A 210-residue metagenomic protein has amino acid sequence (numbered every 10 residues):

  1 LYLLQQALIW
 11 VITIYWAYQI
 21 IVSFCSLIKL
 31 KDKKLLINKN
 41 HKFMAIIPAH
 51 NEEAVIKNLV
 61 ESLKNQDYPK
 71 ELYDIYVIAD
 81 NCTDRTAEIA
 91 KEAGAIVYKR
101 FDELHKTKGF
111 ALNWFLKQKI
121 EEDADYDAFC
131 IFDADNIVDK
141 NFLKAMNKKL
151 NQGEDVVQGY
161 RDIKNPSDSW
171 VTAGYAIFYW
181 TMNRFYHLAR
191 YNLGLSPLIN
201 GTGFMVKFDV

Functional and structural regions predicted by a protein language model:
L1-K39, L193: N-terminal membrane-anchoring/stem segments of glycan-assembly enzymes
H41-M44, D74: Cell-envelope/extracellular polymer assembly enzymes that use nucleotide-activated donors
K57, D84-K91, K99, N141: Acidic helix N-cap motif at the loop->helix transition within catalytic regions of sugar-transfer enzymes
E61-L72: Short, acidic, metal-binding catalytic loop of nucleotide-sugar glycosyltransferases
A79-A87, D102-L104, I137: A conserved acidic beta->alpha catalytic loop
R85, F132-K149: Acidic donor-binding/catalytic loop of UDP-sugar-dependent glycosyltransferases, especially processive GT2
K99-E122, A145-V210: Long helical/loop segments within the catalytic core of UDP-sugar-dependent glycosyltransferases, especially the large
D127-F129: Short aromatic/hydrophobic "clamp" motif used to bind/position activated sugar donors
